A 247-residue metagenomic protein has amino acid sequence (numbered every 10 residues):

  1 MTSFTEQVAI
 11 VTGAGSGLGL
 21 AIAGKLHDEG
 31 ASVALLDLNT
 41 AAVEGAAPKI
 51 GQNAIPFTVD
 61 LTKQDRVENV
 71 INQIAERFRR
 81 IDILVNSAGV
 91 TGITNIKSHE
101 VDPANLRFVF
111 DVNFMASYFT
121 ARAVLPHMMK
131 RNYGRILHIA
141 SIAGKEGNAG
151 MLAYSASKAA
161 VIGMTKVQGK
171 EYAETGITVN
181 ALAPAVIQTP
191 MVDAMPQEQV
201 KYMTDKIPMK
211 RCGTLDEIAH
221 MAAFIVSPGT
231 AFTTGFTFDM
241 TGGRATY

Functional and structural regions predicted by a protein language model:
V8, G15-G17: Conserved glycine-rich cofactor-binding loop
N69-E76, I96-E100, A104-D111, Y202: Active-site Tyr-X3-Lys motif and surrounding loop/helix of classical short-chain dehydrogenase/reductase
N95, E146, A223, T234-Y247: Short C-terminal tail/terminal secondary-structure segment of NAD(P)H-dependent dehydrogenase/reductase domains
H99-Y118, Y133, L137, V161 (+1 more regions): Catalytic Tyr-X3-Lys loop
A121, S157, T165: Active-site helix of classical SDR
P126, K170-E174: Alpha-helical segment proximal to the catalytic Tyr-Lys
S141: Residue(s) in the substrate-gating loop at a strand-loop-helix junction that position the organic substrate next
A173, T178, T233-G235: Short, small/polar-rich loop/turn modules that mediate ligand/substrate recognition or access, typified
